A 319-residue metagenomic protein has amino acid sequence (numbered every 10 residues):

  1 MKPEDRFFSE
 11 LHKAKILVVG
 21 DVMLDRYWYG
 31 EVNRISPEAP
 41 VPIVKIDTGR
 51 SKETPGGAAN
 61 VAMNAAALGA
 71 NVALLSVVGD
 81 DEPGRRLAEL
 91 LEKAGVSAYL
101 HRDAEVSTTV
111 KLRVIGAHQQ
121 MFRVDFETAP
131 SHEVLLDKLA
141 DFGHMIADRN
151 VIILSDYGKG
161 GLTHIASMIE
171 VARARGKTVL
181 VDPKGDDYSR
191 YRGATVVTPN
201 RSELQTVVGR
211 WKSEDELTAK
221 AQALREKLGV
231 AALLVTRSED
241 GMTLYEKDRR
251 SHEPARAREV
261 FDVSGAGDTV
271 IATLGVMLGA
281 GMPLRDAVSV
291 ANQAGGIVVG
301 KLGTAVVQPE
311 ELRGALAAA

Functional and structural regions predicted by a protein language model:
L11, I146-A147, Y188-R192: A short, aliphatic-rich alpha-helical micro-motif
K13-I16, L24-V151, V306-A319: Conserved N-terminal subdomain of the carbohydrate kinase-like
V22, Y157, T269: Active-site metal-binding loops of divalent metal-dependent hydrolases
A65, L74, L91, L112 (+6 more regions): Buried hydrophobic positions in well-ordered alpha/beta secondary-structure cores of metabolic enzymes
R149-G161: Short acidic, glycine-rich surface-loop motifs adjacent to enzyme active sites
K159-R250: Conserved phosphate/ATP/ADP-binding segment of small-molecule kinases
A231-A232, R256-L316: Conserved post-catalytic alpha-helical subdomain immediately downstream of the catalytic base and nucleotide-binding
